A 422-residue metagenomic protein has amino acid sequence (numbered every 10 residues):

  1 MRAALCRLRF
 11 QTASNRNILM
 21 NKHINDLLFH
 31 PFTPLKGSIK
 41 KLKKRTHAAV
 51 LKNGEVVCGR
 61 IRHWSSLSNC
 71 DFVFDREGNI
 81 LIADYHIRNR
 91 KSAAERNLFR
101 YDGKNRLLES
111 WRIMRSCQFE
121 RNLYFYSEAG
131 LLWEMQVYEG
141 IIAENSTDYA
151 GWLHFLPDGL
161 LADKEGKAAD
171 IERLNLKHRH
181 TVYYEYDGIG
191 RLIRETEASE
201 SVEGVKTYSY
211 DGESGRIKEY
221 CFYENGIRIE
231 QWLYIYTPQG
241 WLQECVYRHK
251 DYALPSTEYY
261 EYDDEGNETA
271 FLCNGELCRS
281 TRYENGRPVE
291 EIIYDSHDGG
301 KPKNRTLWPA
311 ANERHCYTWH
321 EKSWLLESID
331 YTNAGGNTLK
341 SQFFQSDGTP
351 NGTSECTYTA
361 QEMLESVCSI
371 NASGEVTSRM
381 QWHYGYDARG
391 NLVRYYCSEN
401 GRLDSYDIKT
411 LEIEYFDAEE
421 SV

Functional and structural regions predicted by a protein language model:
M1-S14: Positively charged N-terminal leader segments that act as targeting/secretion signals
M20-V422: Buried hydrophobic residues that stabilize the cores of well-folded domains
